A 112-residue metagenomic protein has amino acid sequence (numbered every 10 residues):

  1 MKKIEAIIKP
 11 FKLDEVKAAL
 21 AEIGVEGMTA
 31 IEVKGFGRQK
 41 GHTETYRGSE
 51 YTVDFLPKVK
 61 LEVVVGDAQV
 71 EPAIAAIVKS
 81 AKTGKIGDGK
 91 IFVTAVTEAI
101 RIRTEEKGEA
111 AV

Functional and structural regions predicted by a protein language model:
M1-V112: Positively charged, small/polar-rich N-terminal and surface patches that mediate targeting and assembly and bind
